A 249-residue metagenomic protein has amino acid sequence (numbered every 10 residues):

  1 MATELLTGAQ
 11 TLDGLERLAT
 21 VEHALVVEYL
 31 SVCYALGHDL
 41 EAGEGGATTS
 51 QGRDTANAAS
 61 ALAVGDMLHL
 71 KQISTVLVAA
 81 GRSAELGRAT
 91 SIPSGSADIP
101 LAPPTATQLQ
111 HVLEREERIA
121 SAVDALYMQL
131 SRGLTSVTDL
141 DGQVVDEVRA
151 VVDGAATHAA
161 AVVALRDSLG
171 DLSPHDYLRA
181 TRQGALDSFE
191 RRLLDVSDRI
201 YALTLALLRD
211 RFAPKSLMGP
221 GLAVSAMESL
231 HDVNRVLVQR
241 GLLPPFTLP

Functional and structural regions predicted by a protein language model:
M1-P249: Non-heme di-metal
